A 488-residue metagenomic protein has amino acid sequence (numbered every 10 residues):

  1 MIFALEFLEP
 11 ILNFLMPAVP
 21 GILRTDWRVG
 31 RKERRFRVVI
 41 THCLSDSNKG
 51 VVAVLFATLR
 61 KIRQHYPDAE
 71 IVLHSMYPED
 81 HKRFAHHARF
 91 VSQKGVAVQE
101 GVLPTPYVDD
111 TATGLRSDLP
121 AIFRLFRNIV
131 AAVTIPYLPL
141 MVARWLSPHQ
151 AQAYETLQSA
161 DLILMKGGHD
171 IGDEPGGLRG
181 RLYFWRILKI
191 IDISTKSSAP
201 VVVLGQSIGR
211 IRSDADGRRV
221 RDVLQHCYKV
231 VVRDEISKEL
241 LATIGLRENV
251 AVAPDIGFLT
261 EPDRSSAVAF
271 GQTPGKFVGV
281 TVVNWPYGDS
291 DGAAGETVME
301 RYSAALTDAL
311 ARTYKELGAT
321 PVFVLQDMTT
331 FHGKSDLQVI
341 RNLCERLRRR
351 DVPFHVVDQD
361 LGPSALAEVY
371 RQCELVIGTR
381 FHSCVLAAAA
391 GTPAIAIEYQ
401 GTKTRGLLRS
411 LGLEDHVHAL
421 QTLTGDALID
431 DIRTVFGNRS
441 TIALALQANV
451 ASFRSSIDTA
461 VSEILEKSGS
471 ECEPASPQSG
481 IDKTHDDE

Functional and structural regions predicted by a protein language model:
I2-E488: Active-site anion-handling motifs in enzyme catalytic cores
